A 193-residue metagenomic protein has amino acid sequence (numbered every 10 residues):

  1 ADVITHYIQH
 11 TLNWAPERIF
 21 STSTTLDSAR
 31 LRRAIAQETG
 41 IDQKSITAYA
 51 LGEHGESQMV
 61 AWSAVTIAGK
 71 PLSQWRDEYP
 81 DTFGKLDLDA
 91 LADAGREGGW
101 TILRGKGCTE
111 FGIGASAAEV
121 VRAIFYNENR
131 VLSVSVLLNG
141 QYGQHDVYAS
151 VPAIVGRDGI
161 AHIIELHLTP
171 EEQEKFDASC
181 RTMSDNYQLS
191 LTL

Functional and structural regions predicted by a protein language model:
A1-T5, S23-S28: Gly/Ser/Thr-rich loops at beta-strand to alpha-helix junctions that form or flank small-molecule/cofactor-binding
I4-L12: Short Gly/Thr/Asp-enriched flexible loops that form oxyanion-binding sites at enzyme active sites
L12-R18, D27-L193: C-terminal substrate-binding/catalytic lobe of Rossmann-fold NAD(P)-dependent dehydrogenases
